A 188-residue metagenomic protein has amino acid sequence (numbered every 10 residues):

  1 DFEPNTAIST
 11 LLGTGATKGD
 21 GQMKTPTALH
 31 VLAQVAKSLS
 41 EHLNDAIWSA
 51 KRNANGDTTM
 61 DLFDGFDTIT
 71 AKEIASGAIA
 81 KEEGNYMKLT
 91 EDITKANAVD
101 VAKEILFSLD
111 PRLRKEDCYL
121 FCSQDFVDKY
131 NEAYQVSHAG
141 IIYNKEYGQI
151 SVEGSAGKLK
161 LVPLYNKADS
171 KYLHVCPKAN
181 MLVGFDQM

Functional and structural regions predicted by a protein language model:
D1-G13: Assembly/oligomerization interface modules of large self-assembling protein complexes
L12-E104, K158: Alpha-helical scaffold segments that mediate packing/assembly in large oligomeric complexes
G19, F63-A96, K115, V127-M188: Sequence/fold signature of self-assembling virion shell proteins
V35, L120-S123, L161: Short low-polarity hydrophobic stretches
S38, H42, I105-S108, Y130-A133 (+1 more regions): Generic, well-ordered alpha-helical scaffold segments in large soluble proteins
R52-G56, D117-F126: A glycine-rich phosphate-binding loop feature that marks nucleotide/adenosyl-phosphate handling sites
A102-F107, P111-R114, C118-L120: Amphipathic interfacial helices
